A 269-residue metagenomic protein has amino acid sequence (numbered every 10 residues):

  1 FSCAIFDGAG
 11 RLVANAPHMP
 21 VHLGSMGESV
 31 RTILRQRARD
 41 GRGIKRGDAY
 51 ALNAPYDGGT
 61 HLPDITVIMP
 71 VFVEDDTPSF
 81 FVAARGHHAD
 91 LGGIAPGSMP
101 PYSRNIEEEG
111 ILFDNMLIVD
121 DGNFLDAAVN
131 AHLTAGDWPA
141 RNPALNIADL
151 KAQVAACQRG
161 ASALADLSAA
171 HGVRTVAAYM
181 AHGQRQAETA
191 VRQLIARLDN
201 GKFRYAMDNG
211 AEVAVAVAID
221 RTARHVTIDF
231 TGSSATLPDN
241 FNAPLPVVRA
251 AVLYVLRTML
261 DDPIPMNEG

Functional and structural regions predicted by a protein language model:
F1-S2, V67: Short loop/turn microsegments at loop-to-beta-strand junctions
R11-V13, G27-P70, R204-A206: Conserved mixed alpha/beta core segments that line enzyme active sites in large multi-domain catalysts
P20-I33, A89-S98: A short, polar/charged loop-to-alpha-helix boundary motif
I65-E74, A83, A218-I219: A short, hydrophobic, proline-anchored segment that marks a local hinge/packing element in signaling and regulatory
T77-P139, T236-D239, A250: Gly/Pro-rich active-site capping loops and adjacent beta-alpha segments that organize cofactor/substrate pockets
L112-A190: N-terminal leader/propeptide and maturation segments of large enzyme subunits in energy/redox metabolism and hydrolases
Q158-T236: Accessory "access/gating" subregions that flank catalytic or transport cores
S233-P265: Alpha-helical support elements that line or immediately flank enzyme active sites and cofactor-binding pockets
